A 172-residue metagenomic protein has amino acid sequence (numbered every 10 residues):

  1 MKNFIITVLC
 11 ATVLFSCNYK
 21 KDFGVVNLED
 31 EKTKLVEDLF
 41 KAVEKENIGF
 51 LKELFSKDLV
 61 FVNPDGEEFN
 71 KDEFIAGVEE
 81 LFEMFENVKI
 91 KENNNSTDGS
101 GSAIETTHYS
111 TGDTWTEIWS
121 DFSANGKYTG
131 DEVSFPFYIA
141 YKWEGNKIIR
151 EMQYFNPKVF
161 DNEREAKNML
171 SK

Functional and structural regions predicted by a protein language model:
F4-L14: Sec-dependent N-terminal signal peptides
C17-G49, E53, L170-K172: Short, low-complexity N-terminal intrinsically disordered segments enriched in polar/charged residues
L39, F50-K52, L59, F74 (+3 more regions): Hydrophobic pocket/interface hotspot
I48-G49, E53, K57-T114: A solvent-exposed, acidic/Ser-Thr-rich amphipathic alpha-helical stretch
G66-E68, S123-N125, F155-K158: Solvent-exposed loop/turn segments at secondary-structure junctions within structured extracellular/periplasmic domains
T111-K147, M152: Exposed beta-sheet edge and beta->alpha loop/turn motif
I149-K172: Low-complexity, intrinsically disordered terminal/linker segments enriched in charged and Gly/Pro repeats
